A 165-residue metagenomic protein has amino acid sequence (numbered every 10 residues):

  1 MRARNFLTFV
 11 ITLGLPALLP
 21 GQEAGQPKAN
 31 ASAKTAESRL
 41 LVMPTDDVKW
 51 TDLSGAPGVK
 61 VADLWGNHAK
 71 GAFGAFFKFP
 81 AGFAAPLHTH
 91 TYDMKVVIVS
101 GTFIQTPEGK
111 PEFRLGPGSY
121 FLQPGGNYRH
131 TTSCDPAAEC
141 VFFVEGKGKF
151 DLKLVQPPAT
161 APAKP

Functional and structural regions predicted by a protein language model:
T8-A17: Bacterial N-terminal signal peptides
E23-F73, P157-P165: A short, N-terminal "cap"/entry segment at the start of jelly-roll beta-barrel domains of the cupin/DSBH fold
K60-L64, A75-F83, S100: N-terminal post-signal-peptidase region of extra-cytosolic proteins
N67-A69, E108-N127: Short acidic-glycine-tyrosine-enriched beta hairpin
F73-H90, L122-Y128: Conserved short histidine dyad/triad with adjacent acidic residue
P80-F83, H90-G109: Glycine- and acidic-residue-biased ligand/ion/polar-headgroup-sensing regions
A85-L87, I104-T106, R129-P136: Short beta-strand His + acidic residue motifs that chelate non-heme Fe in jelly-roll/DSBH and cupin folds
G116, G125-F150: Ligand-binding loop in jelly-roll beta-barrel domains
